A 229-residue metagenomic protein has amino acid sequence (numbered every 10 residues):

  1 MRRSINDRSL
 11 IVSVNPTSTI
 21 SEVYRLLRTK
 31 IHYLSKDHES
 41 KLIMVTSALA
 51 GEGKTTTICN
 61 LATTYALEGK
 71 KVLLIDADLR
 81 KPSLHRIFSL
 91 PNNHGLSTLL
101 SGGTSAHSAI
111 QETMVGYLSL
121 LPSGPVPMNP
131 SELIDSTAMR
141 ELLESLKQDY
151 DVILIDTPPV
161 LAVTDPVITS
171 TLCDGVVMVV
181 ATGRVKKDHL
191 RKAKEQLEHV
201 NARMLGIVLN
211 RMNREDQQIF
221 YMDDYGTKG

Functional and structural regions predicted by a protein language model:
M1-G229: P-loop NTP-binding module
